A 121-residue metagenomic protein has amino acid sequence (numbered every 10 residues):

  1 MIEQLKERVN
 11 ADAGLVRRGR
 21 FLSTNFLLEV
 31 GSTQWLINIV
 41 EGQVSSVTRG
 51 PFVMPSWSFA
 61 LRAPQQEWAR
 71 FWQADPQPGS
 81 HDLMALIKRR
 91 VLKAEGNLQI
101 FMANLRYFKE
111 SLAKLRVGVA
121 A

Functional and structural regions predicted by a protein language model:
M1-A121: Feature captures hydrophobic
